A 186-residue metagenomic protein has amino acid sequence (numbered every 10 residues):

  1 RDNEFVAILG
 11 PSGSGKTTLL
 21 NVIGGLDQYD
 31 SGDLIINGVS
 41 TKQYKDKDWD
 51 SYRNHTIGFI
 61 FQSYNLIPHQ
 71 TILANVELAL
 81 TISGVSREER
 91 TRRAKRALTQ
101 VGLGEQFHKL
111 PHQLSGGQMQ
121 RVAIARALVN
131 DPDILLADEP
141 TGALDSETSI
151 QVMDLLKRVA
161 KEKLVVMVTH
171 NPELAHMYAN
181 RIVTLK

Functional and structural regions predicted by a protein language model:
R1-I182: ABC family nucleotide-binding domain
T184-K186: A short helix-turn-beta junction within AAA+ P-loop NTPase domains corresponding to the substrate/partner-engaging
